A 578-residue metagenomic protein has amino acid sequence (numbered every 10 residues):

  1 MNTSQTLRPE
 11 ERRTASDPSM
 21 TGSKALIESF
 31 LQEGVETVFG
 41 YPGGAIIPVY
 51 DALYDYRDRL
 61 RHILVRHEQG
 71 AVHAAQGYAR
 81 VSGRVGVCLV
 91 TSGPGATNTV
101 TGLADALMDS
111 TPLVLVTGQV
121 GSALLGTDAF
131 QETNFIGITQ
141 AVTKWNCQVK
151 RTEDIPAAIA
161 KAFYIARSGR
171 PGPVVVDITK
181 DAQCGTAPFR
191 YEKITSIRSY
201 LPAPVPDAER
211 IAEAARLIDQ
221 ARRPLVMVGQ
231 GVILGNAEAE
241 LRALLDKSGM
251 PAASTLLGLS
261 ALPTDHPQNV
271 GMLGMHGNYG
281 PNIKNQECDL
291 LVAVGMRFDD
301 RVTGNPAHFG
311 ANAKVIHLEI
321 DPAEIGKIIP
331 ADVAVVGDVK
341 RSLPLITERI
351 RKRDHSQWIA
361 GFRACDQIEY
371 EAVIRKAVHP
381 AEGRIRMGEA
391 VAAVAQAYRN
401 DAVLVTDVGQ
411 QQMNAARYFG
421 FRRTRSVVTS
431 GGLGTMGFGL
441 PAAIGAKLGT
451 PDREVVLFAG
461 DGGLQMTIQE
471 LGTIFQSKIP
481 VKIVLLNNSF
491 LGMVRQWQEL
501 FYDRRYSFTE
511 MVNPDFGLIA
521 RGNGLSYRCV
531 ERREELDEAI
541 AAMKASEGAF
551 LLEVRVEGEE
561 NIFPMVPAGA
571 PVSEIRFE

Functional and structural regions predicted by a protein language model:
N2-D17, E153, F189-Y191, R216 (+3 more regions): Phosphate/pyrophosphate-binding active-site segments
S4, S23-V35, G77-G83, L107 (+7 more regions): Glycine-rich phosphate/diphosphate-binding loops that line cofactor/substrate pockets in enzymes
Q5, T117-A158, G258-R363: Glycine-rich, acidic loop regions that bind phosphate or pyrophosphate groups
S23-I27, L31, V35-E36, G44 (+3 more regions): Active-site diphosphate/adenylate-binding microenvironment
E36-G40, L60-I63, V81-V120, M227-Q230 (+3 more regions): A short, small-residue-rich loop immediately preceding and capping a beta-strand
R80, Q230-I316, R422-D452, T467-I468 (+2 more regions): Glycine-rich, anion-gripping cofactor-binding loops and their flanking helix/strand elements in enzyme active sites
V116, L124-L125, F130-Q131, N282 (+4 more regions): Thiamine diphosphate
K161, I165-Q220, I374, R576-F577: Conformationally flexible catalytic loops at phosphate/diphosphate-handling active centers
